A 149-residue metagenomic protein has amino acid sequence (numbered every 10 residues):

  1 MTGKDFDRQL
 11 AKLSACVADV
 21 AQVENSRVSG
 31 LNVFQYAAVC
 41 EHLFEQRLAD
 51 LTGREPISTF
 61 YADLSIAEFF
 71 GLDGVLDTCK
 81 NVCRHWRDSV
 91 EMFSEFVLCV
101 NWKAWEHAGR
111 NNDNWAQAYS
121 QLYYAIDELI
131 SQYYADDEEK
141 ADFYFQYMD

Functional and structural regions predicted by a protein language model:
M1-K4, R54, N81, E138 (+1 more regions): Short intrinsically disordered terminal tails
G3-A49, S58, L64-I66: Short terminal alpha-helical segments
D5, L13, S26, V33 (+4 more regions): N-terminal cationic leader/targeting segments used for protein routing and processing
L10-K12, E24, E106, Q117 (+3 more regions): N-terminal compositionally biased or targeting/leader segments
V23-L31, I57-A62, Y119, D136-Y147: Short glycine-rich, low-complexity/disordered patches
Q46, D50-A135: Acidic, low-complexity, intrinsically disordered interaction modules
